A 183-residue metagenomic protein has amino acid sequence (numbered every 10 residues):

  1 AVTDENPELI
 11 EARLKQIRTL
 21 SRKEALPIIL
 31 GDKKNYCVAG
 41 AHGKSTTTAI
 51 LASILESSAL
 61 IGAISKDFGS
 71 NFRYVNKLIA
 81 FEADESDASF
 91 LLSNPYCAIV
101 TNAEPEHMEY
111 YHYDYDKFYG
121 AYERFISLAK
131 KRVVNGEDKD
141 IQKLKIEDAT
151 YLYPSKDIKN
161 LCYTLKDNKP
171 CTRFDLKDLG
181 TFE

Functional and structural regions predicted by a protein language model:
V2-T150: Phosphate-binding loop of NTP-binding sites
Y111-Y119, I146-E183: Adenine nucleotide phosphate-binding catalytic loops in nucleotide-utilizing enzymes
